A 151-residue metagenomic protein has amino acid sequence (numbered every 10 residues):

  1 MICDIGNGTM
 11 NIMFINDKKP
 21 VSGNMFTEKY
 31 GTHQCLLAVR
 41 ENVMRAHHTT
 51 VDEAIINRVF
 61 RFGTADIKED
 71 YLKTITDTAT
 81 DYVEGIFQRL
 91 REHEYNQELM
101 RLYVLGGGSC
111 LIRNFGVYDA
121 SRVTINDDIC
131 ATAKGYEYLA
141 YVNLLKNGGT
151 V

Functional and structural regions predicted by a protein language model:
M1-K19, V39: Gly/Thr-rich phosphate-binding beta-strand-loop-beta motif of the actin/hexokinase/Hsp70
D4, M25-F26, D127: Conserved acidic E/D residue at the C-terminus of a beta-strand in Rossmann-like folds
F14, Q34-V151: Helical "lid/coupling" subdomains associated with nucleotide-phosphate turnover
D17-Y30, R122-V123: Short helix/strand-bridging catalytic loops that position acidic/His residues to coordinate divalent metals and engage
